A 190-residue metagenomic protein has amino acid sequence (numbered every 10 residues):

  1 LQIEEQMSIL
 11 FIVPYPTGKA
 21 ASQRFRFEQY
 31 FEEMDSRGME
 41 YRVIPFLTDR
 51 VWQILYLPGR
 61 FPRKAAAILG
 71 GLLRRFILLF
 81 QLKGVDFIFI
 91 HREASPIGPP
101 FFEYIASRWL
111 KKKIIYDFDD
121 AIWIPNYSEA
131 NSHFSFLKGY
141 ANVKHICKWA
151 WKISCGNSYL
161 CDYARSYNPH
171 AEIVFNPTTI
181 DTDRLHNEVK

Functional and structural regions predicted by a protein language model:
Q2-L47: N-terminal subdomain of nucleotide-sugar transferases
P14, E93, S158: Flexible loop residues that form catalytic and substrate-binding hotspots at small-molecule/glycan-binding clefts
P14, L47-F61, I114-K144, H170 (+1 more regions): Acceptor-binding helix/loop patch of EC 2.4 sugar-transfer enzymes, predominantly nucleotide-sugar-dependent
R24-E28, Y140, S158-C161: Short, surface-exposed alpha-helical segments at coil->helix boundaries
P45, K113-I115, I122, K148-K190: Donor nucleotide-sugar binding/catalytic pocket of nucleotide-sugar-dependent glycosyltransferases
R60-L72: Short, structured active-site "lid" loops
L72-V85, G98-L110, Y116, I122 (+1 more regions): Membrane-proximal helix-turn-helix segments that form the acceptor-binding/catalytic region of lipid-linked
I90-I97: Short His-centered aromatic/hydrophobic patch
